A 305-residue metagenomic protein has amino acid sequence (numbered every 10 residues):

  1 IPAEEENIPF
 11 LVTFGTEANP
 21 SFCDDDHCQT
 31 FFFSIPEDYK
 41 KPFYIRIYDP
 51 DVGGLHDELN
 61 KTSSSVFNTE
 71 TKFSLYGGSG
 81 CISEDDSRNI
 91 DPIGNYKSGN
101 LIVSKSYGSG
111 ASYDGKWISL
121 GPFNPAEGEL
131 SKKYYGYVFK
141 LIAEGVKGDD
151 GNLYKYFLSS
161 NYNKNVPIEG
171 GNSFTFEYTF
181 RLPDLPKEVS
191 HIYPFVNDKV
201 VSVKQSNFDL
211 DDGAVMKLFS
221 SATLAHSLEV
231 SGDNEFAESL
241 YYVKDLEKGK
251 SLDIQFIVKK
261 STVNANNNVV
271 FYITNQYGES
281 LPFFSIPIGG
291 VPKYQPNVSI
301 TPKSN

Functional and structural regions predicted by a protein language model:
I1-C23: N-terminal leader/pro-regions and domain N-caps
I1-E6, F31, P36-D38, G53 (+5 more regions): C-terminal edge strands of extracellular/lumenal beta-sandwich accessory domains
E17-C28, T179-P183: Extracellular beta-rich ligand/substrate-recognition surface
E17-S21, D86-Y134, E238-K250: Extended, solvent-exposed segments with strong compositional bias
C23-I47: A short beta-strand-loop element at or near the start of a globular domain
F31-F32, E238-D245, Q255-I257: Exposed aromatic-hydrophobic patches
D49-D51: Residue-level signal for short, function-critical loop segments
K250, K259-K260: Intrinsically disordered, low-complexity regulatory regions of eukaryotic nuclear gene-regulatory proteins
